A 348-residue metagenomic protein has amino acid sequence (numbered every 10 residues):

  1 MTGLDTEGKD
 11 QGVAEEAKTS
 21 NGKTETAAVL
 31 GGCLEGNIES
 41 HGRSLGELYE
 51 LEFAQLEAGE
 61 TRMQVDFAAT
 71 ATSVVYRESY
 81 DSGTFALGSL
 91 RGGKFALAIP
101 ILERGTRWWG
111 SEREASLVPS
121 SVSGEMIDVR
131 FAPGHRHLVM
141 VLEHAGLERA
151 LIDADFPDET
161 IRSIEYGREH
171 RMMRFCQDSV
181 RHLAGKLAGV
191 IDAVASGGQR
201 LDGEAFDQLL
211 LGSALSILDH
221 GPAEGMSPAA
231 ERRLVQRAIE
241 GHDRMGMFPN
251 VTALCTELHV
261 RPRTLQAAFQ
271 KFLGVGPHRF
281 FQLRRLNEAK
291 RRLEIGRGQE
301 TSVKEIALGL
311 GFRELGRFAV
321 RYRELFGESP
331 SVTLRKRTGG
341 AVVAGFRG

Functional and structural regions predicted by a protein language model:
G3-E60, G105-M245, N250-T252, T256-P262 (+3 more regions): Alpha-helical bundle regulatory/interaction domains
A58-T61, V65, S73-L90: Conserved short histidine dyad/triad with adjacent acidic residue
F67, V75-R77, A96-A98, V118-S121 (+1 more regions): Conserved hydrophobic/aromatic beta-strand scaffold that supports enzyme active sites
Y80-W108: Glycine- and acidic-residue-biased ligand/ion/polar-headgroup-sensing regions
L90, E231, Q282: Short, conserved glycine- and acidic-residue-centered signature motifs in active-site or ligand-binding loops
L265, F269, R317-F318, Y322: Short hydrophobic/aromatic patch on the recognition helix
L273, F281-K290, R323-F326: C-terminal flanking helix
